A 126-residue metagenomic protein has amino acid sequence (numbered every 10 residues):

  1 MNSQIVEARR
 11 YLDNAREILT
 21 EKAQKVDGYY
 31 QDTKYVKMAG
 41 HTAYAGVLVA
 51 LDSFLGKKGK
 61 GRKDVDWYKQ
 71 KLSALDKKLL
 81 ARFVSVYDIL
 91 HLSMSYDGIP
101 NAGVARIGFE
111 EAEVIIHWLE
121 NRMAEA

Functional and structural regions predicted by a protein language model:
M1-A126: Terminal alpha-helical segments
